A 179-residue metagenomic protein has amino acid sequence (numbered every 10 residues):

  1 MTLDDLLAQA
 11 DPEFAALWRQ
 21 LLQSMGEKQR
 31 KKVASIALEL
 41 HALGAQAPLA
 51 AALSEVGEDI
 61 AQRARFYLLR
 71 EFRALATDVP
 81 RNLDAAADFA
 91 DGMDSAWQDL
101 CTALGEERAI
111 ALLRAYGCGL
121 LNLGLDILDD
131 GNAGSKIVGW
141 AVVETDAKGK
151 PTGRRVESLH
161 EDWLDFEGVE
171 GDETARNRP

Functional and structural regions predicted by a protein language model:
M1-Q23, S95, I127-P179: Acidic, proline/glycine-rich low-complexity IDRs
T2-R108: N-terminal low-complexity, intrinsically disordered segments
G105-G117: Positively charged alpha-helical interaction cores common to chromatin-/nucleic-acid-associated regulators
G117-L125: Short alpha-helix boundary/capping elements
